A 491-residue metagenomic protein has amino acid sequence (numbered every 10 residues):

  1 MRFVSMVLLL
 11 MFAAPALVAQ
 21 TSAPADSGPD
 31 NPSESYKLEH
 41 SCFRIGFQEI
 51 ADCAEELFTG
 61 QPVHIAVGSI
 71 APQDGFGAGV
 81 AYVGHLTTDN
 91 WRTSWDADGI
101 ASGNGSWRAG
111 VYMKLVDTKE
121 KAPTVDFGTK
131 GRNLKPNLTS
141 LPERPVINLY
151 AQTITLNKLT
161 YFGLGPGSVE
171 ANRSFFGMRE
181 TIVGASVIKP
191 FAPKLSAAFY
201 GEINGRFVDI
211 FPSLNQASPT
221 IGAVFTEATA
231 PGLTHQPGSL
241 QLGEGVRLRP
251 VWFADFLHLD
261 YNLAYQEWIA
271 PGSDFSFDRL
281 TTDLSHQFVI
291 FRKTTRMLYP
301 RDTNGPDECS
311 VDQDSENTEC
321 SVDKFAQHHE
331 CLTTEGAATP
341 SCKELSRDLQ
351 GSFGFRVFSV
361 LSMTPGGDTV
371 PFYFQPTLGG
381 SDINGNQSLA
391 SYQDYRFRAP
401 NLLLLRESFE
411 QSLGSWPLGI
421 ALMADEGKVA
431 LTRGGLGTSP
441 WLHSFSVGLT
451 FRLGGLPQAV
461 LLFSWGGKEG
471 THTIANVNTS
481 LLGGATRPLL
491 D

Functional and structural regions predicted by a protein language model:
R2-L9: Sec-dependent signal peptide recognition, specifically the positively charged N-region followed immediately by
A13-A14: N-terminal signal peptide c-region/cleavage motif recognized by signal peptidases
A19-S140, N148, S196-Y200, V208-F256 (+7 more regions): Outer-membrane beta-barrel initiation region
L38-C42, G46, T220-P417, L422-M423 (+3 more regions): C-terminal outer-membrane beta-barrel translocator/porin domains of Gram-negative envelope proteins and their
I65-S69, W95-A101, V111, E143-G167 (+10 more regions): Transmembrane beta-barrel strands of outer-membrane/channel proteins
V67-A71, D98-I100, E170-F176, S186 (+6 more regions): Outer-membrane beta-barrel domain signature
A109, E120-E180, R356-Y373, T377 (+2 more regions): Outer-membrane beta-barrel translocator/channel fold
L156-L164, V169-I182, I210-P219, A228-Q241 (+1 more regions): Extracellular/periplasm-exposed beta-strand and loop segments of Gram-negative cell-envelope proteins, dominated by
